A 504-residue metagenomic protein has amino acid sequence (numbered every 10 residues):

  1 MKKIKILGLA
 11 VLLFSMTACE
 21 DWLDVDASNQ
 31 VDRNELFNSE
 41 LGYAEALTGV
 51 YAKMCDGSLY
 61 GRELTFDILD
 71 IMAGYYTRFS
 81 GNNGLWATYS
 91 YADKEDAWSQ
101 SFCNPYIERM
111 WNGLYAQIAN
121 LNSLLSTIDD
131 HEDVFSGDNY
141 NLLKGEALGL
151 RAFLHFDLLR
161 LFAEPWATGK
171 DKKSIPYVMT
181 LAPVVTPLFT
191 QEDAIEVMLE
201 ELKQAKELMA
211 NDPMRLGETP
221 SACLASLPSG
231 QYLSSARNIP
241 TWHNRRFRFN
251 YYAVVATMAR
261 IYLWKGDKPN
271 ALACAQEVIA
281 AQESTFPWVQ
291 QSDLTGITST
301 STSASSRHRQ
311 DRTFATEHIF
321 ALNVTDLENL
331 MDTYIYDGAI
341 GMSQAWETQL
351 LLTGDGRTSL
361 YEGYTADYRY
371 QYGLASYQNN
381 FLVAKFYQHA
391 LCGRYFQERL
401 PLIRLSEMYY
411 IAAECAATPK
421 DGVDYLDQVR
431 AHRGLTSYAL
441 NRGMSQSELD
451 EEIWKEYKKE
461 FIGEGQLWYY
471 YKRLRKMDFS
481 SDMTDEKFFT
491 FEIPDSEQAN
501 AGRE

Functional and structural regions predicted by a protein language model:
M1-S28: Bacterial Sec-dependent N-terminal signal peptides
C19-A73, A275, V324, M477-E504: Membrane-proximal, proline-rich intrinsically disordered regions
A44, W86-F162, P183-D193, L208-M209 (+3 more regions): Conserved, well-structured interaction surfaces
I68, S226-L227, W242-Y251, L263-D267 (+6 more regions): Hydrophobic-face positions in mid-chain alpha helices that act as interaction patches
D193, V197, Y395, R399-L400 (+1 more regions): Long, intrinsically disordered, low-complexity segments
